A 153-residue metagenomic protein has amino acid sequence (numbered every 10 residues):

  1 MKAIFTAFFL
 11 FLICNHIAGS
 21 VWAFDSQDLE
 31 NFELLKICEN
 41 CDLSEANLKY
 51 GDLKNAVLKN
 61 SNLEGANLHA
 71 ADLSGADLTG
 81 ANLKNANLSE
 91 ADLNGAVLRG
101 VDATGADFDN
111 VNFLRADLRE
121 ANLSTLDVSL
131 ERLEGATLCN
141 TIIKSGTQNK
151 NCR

Functional and structural regions predicted by a protein language model:
M1-F8: Positively charged n-region of N-terminal signal peptides that target proteins for export
L10-F11, V21: Cleavable N-terminal signal peptides
F24-R153: Tandem repeat scaffolds
